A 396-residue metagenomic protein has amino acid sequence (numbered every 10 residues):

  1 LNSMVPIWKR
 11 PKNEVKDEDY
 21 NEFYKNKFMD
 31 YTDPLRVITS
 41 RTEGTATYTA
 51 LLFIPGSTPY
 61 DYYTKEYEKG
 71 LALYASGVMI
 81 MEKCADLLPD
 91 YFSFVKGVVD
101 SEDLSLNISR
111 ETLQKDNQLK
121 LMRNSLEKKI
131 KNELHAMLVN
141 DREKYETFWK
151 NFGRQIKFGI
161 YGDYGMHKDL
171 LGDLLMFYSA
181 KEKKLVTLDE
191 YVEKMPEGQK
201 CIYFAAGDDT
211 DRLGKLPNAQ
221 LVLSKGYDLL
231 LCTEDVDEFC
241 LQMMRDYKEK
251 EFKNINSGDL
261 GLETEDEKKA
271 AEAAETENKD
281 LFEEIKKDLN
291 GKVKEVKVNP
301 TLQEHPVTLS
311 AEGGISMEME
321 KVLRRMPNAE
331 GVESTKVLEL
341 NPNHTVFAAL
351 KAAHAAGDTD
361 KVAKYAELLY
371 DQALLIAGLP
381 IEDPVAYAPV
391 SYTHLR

Functional and structural regions predicted by a protein language model:
L1-R396: Conserved GHKL (Bergerat-fold) ATPase module
